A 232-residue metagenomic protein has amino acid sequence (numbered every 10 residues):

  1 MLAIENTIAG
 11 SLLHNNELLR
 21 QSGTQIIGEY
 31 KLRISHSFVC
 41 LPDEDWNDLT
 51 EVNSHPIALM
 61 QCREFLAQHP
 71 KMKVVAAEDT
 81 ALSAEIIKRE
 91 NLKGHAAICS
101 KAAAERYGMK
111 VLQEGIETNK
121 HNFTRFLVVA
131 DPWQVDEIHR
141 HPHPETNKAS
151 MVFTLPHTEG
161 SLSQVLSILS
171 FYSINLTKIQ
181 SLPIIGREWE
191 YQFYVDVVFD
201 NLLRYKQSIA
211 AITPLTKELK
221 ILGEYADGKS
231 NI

Functional and structural regions predicted by a protein language model:
M1-I232: Domain-level signature for soluble enzymes in the chorismate/prephenate branch of the shikimate pathway
